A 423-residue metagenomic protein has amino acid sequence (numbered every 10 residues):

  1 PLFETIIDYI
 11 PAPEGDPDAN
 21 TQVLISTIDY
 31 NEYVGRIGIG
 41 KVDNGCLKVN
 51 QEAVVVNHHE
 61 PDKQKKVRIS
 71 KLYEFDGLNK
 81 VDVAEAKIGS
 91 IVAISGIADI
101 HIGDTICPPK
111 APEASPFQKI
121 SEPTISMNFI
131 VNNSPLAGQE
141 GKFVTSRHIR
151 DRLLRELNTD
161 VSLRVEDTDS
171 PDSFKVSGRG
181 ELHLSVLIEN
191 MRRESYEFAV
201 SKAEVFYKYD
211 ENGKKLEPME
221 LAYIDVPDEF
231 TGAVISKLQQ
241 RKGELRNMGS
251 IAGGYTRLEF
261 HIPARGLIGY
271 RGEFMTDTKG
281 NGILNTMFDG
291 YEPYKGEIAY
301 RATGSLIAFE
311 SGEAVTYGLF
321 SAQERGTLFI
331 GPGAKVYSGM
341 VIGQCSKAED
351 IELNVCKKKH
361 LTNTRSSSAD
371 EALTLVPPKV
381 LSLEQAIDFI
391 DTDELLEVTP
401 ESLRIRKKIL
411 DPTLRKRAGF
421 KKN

Functional and structural regions predicted by a protein language model:
P1-N423: Structural and coupling elements of P-loop NTPases
